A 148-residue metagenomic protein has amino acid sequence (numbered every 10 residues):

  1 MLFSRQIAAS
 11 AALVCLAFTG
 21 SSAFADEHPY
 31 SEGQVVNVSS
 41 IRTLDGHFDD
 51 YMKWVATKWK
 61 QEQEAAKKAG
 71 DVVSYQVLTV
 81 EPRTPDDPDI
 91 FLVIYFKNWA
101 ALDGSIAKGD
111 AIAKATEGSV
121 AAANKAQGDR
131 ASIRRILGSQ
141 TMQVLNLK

Functional and structural regions predicted by a protein language model:
M1-A11: Bacterial N-terminal signal peptides that target proteins for export
S10-T19: Bacterial N-terminal signal peptides
T19-A25: Sec/Tat signal peptide C-region and signal peptidase I cleavage site
A25-P29, L78-E81: Short beta-strand/turn micro-motifs at beta-sheet edges
D26-D50: Immediate post-signal-peptide N-terminus of mature secreted/exported proteins
E27-Y30, Q61, A65-V73, Y95-Q143: An amphipathic, aromatic/His-enriched active-site/gating alpha helix that lines ligand/cofactor pockets
R42, V93-Y95: Short hydrophobic/aromatic beta-strand micro-patches that form the beta-sheet surface supporting nucleotide- or nucleic
L44-P88: N-terminal, post-signal-peptide region of Sec/Tat-exported proteins
